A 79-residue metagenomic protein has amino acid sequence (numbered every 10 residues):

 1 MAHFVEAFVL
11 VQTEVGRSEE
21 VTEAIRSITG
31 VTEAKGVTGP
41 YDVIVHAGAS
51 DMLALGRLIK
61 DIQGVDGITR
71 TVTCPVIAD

Functional and structural regions predicted by a protein language model:
M1-D79: A compositional/biophysical signature of low hydrophobicity enriched in polar/charged and small residues
